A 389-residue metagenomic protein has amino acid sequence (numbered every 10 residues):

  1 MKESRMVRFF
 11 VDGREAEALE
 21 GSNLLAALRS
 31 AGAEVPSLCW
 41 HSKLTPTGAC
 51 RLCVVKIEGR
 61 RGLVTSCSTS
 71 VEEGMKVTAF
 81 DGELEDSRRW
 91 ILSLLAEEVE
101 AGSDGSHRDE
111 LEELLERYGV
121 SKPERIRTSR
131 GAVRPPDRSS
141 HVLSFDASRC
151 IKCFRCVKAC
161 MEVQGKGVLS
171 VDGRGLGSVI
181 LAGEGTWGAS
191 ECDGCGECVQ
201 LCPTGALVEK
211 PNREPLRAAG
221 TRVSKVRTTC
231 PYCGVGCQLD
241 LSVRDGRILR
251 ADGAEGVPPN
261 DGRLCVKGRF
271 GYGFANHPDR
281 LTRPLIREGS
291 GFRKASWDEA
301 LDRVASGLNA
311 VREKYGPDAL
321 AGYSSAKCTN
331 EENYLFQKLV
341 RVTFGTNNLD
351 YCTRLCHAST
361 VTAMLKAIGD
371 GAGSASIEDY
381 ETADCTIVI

Functional and structural regions predicted by a protein language model:
K2-E3, V7-E17, G21, I57-G59 (+4 more regions): N-terminal export/assembly segments and adjacent metallocofactor-ligating motifs of anaerobic energy-metabolism
E15-E73: N-terminal cofactor/phosphate-binding cores enriched in small/glycine residues, especially glycine-rich loops such as
